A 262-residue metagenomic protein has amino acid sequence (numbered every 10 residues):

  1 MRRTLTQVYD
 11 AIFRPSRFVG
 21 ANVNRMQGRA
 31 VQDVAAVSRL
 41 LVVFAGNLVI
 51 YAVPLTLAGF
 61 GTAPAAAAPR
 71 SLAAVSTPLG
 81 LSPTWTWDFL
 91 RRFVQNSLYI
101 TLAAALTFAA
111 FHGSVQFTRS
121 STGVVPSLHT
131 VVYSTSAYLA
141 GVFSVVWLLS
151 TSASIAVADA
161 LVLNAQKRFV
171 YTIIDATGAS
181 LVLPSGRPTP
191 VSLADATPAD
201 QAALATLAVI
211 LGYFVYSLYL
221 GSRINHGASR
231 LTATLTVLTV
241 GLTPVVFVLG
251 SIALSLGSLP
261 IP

Functional and structural regions predicted by a protein language model:
M1-G61, A65, A73-D88: N-terminal juxtamembrane cytosolic/stromal segments of multi-pass membrane proteins
M26-L48, V125-A140, S229-L238: Alpha-helical transmembrane segments and their helix-start/interface "positive-inside/aromatic belt" motifs in integral
A65-T84, S152-A196: Membrane-interface interhelical connector segments
S82-I173: Alpha-helical transmembrane segments with an aromatic anchor "belt"
W87-A103, I173-L211: Hydrophobic alpha-helical transmembrane segments
S97-F117, D200-G227: Transmembrane alpha-helical segments in integral membrane proteins
L218-T243: Interfacial loop-to-transmembrane junctions
V246-P262: Juxtamembrane boundary at the C-terminal end of a transmembrane helix
